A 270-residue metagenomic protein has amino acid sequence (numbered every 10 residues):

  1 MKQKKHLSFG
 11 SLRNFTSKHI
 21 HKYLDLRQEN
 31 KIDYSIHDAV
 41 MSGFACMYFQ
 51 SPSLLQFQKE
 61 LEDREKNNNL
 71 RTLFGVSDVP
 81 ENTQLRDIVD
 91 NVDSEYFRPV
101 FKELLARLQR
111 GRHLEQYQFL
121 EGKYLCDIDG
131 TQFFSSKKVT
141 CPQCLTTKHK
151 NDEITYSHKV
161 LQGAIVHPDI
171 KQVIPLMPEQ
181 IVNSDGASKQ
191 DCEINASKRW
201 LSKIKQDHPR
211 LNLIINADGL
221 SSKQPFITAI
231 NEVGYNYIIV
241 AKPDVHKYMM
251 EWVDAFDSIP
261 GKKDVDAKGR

Functional and structural regions predicted by a protein language model:
K2-P80: Gly/serine-rich nucleotide phosphate-binding loop at the start of the catalytic core of nucleotide/ADP-ribose-handling
D38, S94-R98, N212, Y235: Short alpha-helical patches at protein termini and domain edges that function as localization/binding signals
S42, F57, E81, L85 (+5 more regions): Short, conserved catalytic/metal-binding motifs centered on acidic residues
Q56, N68-P80, F97-F101, E115 (+1 more regions): Short, flexible active-site-proximal loops enriched in glycine and acidic residues
R86-I170: Active-site-proximal, Lys/Arg-enriched surface segment that forms a nucleic-acid-binding/basic interface patch
Q132, I165-H167, P178-Q180, G219 (+1 more regions): Short, structured patches in soluble enzyme cores that scaffold and shape functional sites
K148-L211: Electropositive, glycine- and tryptophan-enriched low-complexity nucleic-acid-binding patches
N183-R270: An internal, acidic/charged active-site-proximal segment that coordinates divalent cations and/or engages
